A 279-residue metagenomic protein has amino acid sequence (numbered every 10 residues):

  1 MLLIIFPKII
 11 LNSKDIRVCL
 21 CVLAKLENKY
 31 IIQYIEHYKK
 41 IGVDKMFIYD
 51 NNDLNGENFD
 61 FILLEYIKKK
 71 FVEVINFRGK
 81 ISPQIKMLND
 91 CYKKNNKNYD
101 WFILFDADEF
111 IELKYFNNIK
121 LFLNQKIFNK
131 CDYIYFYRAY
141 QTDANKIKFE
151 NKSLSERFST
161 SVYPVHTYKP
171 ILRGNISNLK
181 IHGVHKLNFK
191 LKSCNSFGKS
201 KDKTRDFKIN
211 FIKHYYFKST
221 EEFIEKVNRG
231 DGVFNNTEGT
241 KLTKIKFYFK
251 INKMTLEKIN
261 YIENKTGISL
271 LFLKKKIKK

Functional and structural regions predicted by a protein language model:
M1-I32: N-proximal low-complexity "stem/linker" segments adjacent to membrane-targeting elements
E36-K45: Short, acidic, metal-binding catalytic loop of nucleotide-sugar glycosyltransferases
D44-D53, I75-R78: Short beta-strand/loop segment that forms part of the nucleotide-sugar
D44-K45, D100, D132: Short acidic/polar active-site loop segments enriched in Thr and Asp
N58-W101: Active-site-proximal specificity loops/subdomain of glycosyltransferases
Q84-N89, L113-K279: Catalytic-site signature of metal-activated, phosphate-bearing donor transferases, centered on the GT-A/GT-A-like
Y99-E112: Short beta-strand-to-loop acidic/aromatic patch adjacent to the donor-nucleotide binding site
